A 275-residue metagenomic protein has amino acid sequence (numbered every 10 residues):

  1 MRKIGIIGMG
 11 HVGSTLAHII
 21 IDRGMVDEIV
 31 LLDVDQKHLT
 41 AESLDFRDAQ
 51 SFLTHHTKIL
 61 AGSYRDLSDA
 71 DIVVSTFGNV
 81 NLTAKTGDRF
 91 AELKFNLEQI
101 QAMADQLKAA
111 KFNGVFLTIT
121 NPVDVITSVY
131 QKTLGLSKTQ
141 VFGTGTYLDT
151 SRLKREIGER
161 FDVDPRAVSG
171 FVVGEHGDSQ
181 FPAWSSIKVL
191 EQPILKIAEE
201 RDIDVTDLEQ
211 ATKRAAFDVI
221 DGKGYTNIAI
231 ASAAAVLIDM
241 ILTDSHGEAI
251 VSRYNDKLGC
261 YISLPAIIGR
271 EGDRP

Functional and structural regions predicted by a protein language model:
M1-E42: NAD(P)+-binding Rossmann beta1-loop-alpha1 motif at the extreme N-terminus of oxidoreductases
V34-A70: Conserved N-terminal Rossmann-fold NAD(P) cofactor-binding segment
K37-H38, K94-E98, A102, V125 (+6 more regions): Conserved active-site and cofactor/substrate-binding residues in soluble primary-metabolism enzymes
T57-V115: Rossmann-like NAD(P)-binding element
V115, N121-V189: Rossmann-like dinucleotide-binding core of oxidoreductases
G158, D162-P275: Long, compositionally biased stretches enriched for glycine and/or charged residues
